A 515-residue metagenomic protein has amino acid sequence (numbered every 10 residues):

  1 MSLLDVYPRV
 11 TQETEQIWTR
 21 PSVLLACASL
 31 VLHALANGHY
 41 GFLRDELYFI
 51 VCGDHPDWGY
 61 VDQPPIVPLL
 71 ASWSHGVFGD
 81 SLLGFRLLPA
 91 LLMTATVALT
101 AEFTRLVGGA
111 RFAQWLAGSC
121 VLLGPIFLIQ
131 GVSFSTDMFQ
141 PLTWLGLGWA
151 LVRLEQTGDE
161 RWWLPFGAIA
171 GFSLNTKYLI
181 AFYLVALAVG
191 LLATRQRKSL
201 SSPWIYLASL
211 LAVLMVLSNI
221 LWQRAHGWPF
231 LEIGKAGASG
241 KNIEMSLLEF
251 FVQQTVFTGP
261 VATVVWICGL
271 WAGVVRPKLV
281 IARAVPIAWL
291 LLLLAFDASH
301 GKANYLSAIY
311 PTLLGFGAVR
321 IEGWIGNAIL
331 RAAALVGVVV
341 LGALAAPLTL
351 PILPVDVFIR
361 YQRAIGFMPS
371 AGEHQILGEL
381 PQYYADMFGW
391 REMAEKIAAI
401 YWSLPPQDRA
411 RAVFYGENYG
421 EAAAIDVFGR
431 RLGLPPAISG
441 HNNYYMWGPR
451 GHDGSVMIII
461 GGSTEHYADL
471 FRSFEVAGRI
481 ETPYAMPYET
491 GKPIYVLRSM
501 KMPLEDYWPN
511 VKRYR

Functional and structural regions predicted by a protein language model:
L3-V10, T14-L24, T100-L123, P141-L142: Transmembrane-helix signature of polytopic, membrane-embedded enzymes that assemble or transfer cell-envelope glycans
E15, R105-G108, L147-W163, G269-P277: Membrane-interface transmembrane helices that cradle and orient dolichyl/undecaprenyl
A26, A117-L122, A170, L174 (+1 more regions): Short helix- or helix-capping micro-motifs that position conserved polar/aromatic residues at function-defining sites
D54, L99, C120, F139-T157 (+2 more regions): Specific aromatic-rich, kink-prone transmembrane helix
L87-G108, G146, A150: Transmembrane-helix motifs of polytopic, lipid-linked glycan transferases
I126, V132-Q140: Short acidic/glycine- and proline-prone juxtamembrane loop motifs at membrane-interface regions of multi-pass membrane
F172, Y183-A282, F296, P347-D356: Transmembrane-lumen/periplasm boundary regions of multi-pass, lipid-linked membrane glycan transferases
G323-R363: Signature aromatic-anchored transmembrane alpha helix within multi-pass, membrane-resident enzymes that catalyze glycan
